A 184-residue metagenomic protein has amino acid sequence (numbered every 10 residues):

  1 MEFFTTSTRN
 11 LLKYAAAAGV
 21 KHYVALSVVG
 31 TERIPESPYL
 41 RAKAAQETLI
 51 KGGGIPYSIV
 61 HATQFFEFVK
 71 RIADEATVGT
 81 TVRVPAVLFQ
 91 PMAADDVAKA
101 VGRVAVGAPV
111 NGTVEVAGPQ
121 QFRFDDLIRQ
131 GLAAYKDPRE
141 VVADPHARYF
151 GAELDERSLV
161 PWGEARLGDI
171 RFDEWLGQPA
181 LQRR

Functional and structural regions predicted by a protein language model:
M1-T5, P35-A44, V87-D95, G118-Q121: Short-chain dehydrogenase/reductase
M1-Y23, R41-G52: NAD(P)-cofactor binding segment of oxidoreductase domains
S27-R33, A45-F68, A117: Conserved beta-loop-beta element that borders a ligand/cofactor-binding pocket
R41-K43, E75-V78, S158-V160: Short, hinge-like loop/turn segments at secondary-structure boundaries
Y57-S58, R71-M92: A conserved pocket-lining segment of Rossmann-fold NAD(P)-dependent short-chain dehydrogenase/reductase
V60-T63, P85, A143-H146: Conserved beta-strand termini and adjacent loop/short-helix elements that scaffold enzyme active sites in alpha/beta
D95-R184: Mid/C-terminal beta-alpha module of Rossmann-like enzyme folds, strongest in SDR-family dehydrogenases/epimerases
